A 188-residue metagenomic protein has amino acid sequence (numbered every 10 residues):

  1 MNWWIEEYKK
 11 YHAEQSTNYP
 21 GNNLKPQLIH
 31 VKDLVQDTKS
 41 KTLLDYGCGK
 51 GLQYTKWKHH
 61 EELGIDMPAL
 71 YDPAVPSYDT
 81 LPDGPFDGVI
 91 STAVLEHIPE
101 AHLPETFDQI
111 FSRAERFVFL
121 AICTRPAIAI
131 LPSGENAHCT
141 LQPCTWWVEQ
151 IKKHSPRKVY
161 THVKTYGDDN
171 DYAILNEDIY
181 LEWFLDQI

Functional and structural regions predicted by a protein language model:
M1-G88, P104-F107, G134-W146, T161-I188: Conserved N-terminal segment of class I S-adenosyl-L-methionine
P68, V118, K158: Hydrophobic anchor at the start of a short beta-strand that flanks the dinucleotide cofactor-binding loop
G88-A101: A short SAM/SAH-binding and catalytic strip from SAM-dependent methyltransferases
I98-R113: A short, conserved alpha-helix within the catalytic core of class I
A114-R125: Conserved beta-strand signature within the Rossmann-like core of class I S-adenosyl-L-methionine
A127-G134: A short acidic, helix-capping loop that chelates divalent metal ions and anchors anionic groups
Q150-V159: A structural motif corresponding to the C-terminal end of an alpha-helix and its immediate exit/capping segment
